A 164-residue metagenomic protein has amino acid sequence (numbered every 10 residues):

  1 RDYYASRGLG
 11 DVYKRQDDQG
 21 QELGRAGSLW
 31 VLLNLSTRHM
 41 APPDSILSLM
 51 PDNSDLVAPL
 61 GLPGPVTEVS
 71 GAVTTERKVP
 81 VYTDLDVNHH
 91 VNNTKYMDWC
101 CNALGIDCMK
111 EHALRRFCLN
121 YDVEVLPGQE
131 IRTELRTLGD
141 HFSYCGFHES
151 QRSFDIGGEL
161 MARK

Functional and structural regions predicted by a protein language model:
D2-Y13: Single conserved hydrophobic/aromatic residue that forms the stacking wall/gate of nucleotide- or nucleobase-binding
K14, V31, S143-C145: Residue-level detector of beta-strand face positions
R15-S28: Acidic, low-complexity central loop/insert segments
D18-Q19, S36, S150-R152: Solvent-exposed strand-loop boundary residues in beta-sheet-rich modules
G24-A26, P42, R152-I156, A162: A structural microfeature
R25-G27, N34-R115: Hot-dog-fold acyl-thioester-processing enzymes
L29-L33, M161-R163: Short beta-strand edge segments in extracellular beta-sheet folds
E76-L160: Acidic/His-leaning functional-site neighborhoods
